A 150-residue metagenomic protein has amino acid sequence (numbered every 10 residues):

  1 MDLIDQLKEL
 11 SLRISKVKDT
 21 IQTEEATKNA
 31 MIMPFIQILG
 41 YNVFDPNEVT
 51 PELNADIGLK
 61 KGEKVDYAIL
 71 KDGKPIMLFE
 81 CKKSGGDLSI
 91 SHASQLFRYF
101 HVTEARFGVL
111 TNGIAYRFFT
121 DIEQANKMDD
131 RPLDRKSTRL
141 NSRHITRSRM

Functional and structural regions predicted by a protein language model:
M1-F107, A115-R139: A short, conserved, highly charged catalytic patch centered on acidic carboxylates
L140-M150: Single conserved hydrophobic/aromatic residue that forms the stacking wall/gate of nucleotide- or nucleobase-binding
